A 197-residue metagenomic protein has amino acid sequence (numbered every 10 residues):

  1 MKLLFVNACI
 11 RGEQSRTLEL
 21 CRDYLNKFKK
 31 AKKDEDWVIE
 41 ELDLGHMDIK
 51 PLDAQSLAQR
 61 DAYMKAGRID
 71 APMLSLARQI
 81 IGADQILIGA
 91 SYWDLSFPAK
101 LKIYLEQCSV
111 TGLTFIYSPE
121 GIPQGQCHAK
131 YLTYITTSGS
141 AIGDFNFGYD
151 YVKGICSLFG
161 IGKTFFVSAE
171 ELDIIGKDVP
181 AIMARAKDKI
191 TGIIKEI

Functional and structural regions predicted by a protein language model:
M1-A90, L95-E106, V110, D188-I197: N-terminal beta1-alpha1-beta2 submodule of the flavodoxin-like/Rossmannoid cofactor-binding fold
A8, T136-T137, A169: Cofactor-binding loop segments of dinucleotide-utilizing enzymes, especially the Rossmann-like FAD- and NAD(P)+-binding
I10-Q14, G139-I142, D173: Short histidine/acidic/glycine/proline-rich micro-motifs that form metal- and phosphate-coordinating active-site loops
L52-D53, F145, K177: Short, well-ordered secondary-structure micro-motifs
I81, A99, C127, F159-G162: Structured loop/turn residues at beta-strand edges in well-structured enzyme cores
T111-I116, G162-K163: Short, structured loop/turn "capping" segments at alpha-beta junctions
Y117-G160: Short, glycine-/small-residue-rich phosphate/pyrophosphate-handling segment
Y149-I197: Glycine-rich phosphate/pyrophosphate-binding loop and the adjoining helix
